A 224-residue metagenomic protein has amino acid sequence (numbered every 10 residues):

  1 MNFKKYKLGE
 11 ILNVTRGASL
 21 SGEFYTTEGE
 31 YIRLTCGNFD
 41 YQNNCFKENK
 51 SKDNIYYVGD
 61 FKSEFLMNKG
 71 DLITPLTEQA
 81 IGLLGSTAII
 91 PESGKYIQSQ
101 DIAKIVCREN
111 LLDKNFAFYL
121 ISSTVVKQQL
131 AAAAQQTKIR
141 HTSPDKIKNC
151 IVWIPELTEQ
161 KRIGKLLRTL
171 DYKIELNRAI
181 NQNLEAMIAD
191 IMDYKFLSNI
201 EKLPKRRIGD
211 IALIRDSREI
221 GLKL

Functional and structural regions predicted by a protein language model:
M1-S21, N149, W153-I220: Non-catalytic DNA-recognition/assembly elements of restriction-modification systems
K5-F24, C36-L72, G209-L224: Sequence-specific dsDNA recognition surfaces
L20, K95-A103, L112, Q135-G164: A short glycine-rich beta-alpha junction/loop motif
T35-C36, D53, V58-S122: A short beta-sheet element
F46, L84-I90, L130, I139-T142: Short clusters of hydrophobic/aromatic residues that line enzyme substrate/ligand-binding pockets
S122-V125, I151-W153: Well-ordered mid-protein domain cores that form the structural environment of catalytic cofactors
